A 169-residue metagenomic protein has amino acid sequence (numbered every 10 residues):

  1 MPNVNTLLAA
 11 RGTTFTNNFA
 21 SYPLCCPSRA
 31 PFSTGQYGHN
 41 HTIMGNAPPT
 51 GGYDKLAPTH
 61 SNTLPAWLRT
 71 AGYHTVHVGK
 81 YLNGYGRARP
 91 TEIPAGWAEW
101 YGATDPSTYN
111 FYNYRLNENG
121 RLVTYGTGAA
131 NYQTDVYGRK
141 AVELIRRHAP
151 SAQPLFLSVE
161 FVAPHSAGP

Functional and structural regions predicted by a protein language model:
M1-P169: Formylglycine-dependent sulfatase
